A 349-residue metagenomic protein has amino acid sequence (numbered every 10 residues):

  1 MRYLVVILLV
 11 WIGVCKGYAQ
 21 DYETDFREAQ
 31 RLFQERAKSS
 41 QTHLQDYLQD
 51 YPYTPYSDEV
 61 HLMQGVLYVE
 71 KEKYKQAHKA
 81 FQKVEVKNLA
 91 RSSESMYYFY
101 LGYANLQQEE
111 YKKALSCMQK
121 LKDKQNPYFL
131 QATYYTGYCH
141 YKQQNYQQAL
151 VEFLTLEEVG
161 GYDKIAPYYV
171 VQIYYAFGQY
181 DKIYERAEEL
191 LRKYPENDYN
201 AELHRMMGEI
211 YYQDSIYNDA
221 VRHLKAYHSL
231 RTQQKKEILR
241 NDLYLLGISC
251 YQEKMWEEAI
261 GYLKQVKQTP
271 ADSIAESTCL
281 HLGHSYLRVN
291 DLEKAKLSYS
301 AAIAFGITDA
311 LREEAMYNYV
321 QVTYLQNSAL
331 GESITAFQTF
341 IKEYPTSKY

Functional and structural regions predicted by a protein language model:
R2, G17-Y349: Acidic, polar-rich low-complexity tracts and alpha-helical solenoid repeat scaffolds
Y3-G13: Sec-dependent N-terminal signal peptides
